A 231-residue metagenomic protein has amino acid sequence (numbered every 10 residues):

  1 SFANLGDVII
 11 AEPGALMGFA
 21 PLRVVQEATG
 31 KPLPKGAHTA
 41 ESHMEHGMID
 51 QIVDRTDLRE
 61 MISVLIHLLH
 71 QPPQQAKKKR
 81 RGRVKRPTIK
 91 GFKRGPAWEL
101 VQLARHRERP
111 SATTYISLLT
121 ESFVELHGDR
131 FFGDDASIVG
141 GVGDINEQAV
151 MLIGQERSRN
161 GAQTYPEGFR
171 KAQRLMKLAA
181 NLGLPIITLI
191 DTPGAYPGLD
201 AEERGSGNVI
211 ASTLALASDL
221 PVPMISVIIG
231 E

Functional and structural regions predicted by a protein language model:
S1, G141-S218, M224-V227: Cleft-lining beta-strand/loop regions that shape enzyme active-site pockets
S1-Q74, I190-E231: Conserved catalytic cores of soluble enzyme domains, especially glycine-rich substrate-binding beta-alpha loops
N4, H38, P110-T114, I138 (+2 more regions): Charged, alpha-helix-enriched surfaces in structured cytosolic catalytic cores of large nucleotide-utilizing machines
D7, P87-K90, L184: A generic hydrophobic-helix recognition signal that picks specific residues within alpha-helical hydrophobic
G18-F19, G36-A37, T113, T120-F123 (+2 more regions): Aromatic-residue hotspot detector
P21, P34, H38, D54 (+5 more regions): Alpha-helix initiation/capping motif
T29-P32, L118-F123, D129-F132, P166-E167 (+1 more regions): A short linear-motif detector with a strong N-terminal bias
R59-V150, G154-G161: Intrinsically disordered, low-complexity segments enriched in small/flexible residues
